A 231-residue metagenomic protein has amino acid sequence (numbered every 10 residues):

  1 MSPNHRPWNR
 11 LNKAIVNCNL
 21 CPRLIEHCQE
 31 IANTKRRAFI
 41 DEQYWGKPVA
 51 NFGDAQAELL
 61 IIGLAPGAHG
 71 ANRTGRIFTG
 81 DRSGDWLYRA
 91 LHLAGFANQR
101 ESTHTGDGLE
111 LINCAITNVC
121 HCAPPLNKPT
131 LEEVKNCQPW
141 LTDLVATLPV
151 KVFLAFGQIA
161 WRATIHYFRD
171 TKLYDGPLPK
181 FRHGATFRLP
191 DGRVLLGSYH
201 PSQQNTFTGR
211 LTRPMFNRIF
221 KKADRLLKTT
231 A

Functional and structural regions predicted by a protein language model:
P3-T229: A polyanion-binding, active-site-adjacent surface
